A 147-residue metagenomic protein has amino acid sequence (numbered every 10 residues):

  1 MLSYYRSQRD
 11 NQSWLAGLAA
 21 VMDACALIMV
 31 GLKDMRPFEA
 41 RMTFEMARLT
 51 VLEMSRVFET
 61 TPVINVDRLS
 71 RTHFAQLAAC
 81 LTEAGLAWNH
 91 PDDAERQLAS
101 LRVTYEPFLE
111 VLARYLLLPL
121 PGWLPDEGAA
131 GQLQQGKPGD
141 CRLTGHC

Functional and structural regions predicted by a protein language model:
M1-L2: Activation on extended, non-transmembrane soluble regions of large proteins
R6, D10-C147: Soluble C-terminal extramembrane regulatory/interaction domains of multi-pass membrane proteins
